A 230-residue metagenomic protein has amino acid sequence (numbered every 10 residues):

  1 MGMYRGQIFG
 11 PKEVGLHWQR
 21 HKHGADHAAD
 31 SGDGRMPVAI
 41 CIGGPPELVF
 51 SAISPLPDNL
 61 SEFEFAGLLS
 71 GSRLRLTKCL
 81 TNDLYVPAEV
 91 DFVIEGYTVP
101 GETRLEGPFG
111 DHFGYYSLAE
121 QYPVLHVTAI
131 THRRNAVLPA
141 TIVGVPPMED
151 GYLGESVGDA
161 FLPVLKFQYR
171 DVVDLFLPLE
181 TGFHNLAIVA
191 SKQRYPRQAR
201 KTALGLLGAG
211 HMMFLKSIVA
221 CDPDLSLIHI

Functional and structural regions predicted by a protein language model:
M1-I8: Conserved phosphate/anionic-ligand binding catalytic regions in large, soluble enzymes, centered on
V14-L105, T128-Q168, V172, F176: Conserved catalytic alpha/beta cores of large enzymes that bind or transform nucleotide phosphates and polynucleotides
A28-G34, D83-A88, Y116-E120, L179-F183 (+1 more regions): Solvent-exposed alpha-helices and their adjacent loops that cap or buttress functional pockets in soluble metabolic
G43-P46, Y97, I130, L175-A190 (+1 more regions): A glycine-rich phosphate-binding loop feature that marks nucleotide/adenosyl-phosphate handling sites
P55-D58, F109-G114, V143-V145, A203-A209: Short, solvent-exposed amphipathic alpha-helical segments in soluble enzyme and RNA/protein-processing domains
G67, S72, M213-L225: A generic structural motif
D150, S156-V219: Catalytic alpha/beta core of large soluble enzyme barrels
I228-I230: Conserved small/polar residues in nucleotide/adenosyl-binding loops
